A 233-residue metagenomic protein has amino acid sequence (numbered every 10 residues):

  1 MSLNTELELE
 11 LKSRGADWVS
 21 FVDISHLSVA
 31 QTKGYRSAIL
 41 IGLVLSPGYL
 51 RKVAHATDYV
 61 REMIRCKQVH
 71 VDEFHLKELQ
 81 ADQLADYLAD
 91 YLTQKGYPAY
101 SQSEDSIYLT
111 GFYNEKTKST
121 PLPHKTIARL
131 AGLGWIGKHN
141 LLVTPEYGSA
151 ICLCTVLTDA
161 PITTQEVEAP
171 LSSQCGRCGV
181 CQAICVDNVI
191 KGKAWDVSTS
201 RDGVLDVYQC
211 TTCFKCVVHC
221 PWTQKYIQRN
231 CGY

Functional and structural regions predicted by a protein language model:
M1-F74: Non-catalytic, usually N-terminal nucleic-acid engagement modules in DNA/RNA processing proteins
V29, H70-D187, K191-Y233: Catalytic cores of enzyme domains
